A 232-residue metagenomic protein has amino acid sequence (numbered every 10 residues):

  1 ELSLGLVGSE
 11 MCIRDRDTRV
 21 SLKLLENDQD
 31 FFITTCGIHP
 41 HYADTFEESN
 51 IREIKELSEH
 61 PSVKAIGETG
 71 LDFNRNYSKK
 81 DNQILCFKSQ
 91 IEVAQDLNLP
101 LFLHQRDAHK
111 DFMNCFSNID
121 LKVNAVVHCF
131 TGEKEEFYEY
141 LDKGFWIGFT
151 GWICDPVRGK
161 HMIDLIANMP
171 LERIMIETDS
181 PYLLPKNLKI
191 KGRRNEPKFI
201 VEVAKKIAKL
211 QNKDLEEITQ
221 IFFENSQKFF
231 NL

Functional and structural regions predicted by a protein language model:
E1-G8, I13: Single conserved hydrophobic/aromatic residue that forms the stacking wall/gate of nucleotide- or nucleobase-binding
D15-D17, H41-A43, D72-N74, R106-M113 (+3 more regions): Active-site environment of divalent metal-dependent phosphoester hydrolases
D15-P100, K143-W146, G151-P156, K160: Active-site gating/metal-coordination segments in enzymes
S21, T34, E68, A94 (+5 more regions): Divalent metal-coordination and catalytic microenvironments
S21-K23, E47-E48, K55, Q105-V127 (+2 more regions): Distinct, well-ordered alpha-helical segments
A65, L101, A125, I174-I176: Residue-level marker for buried hydrophobic side chains located in beta-strands that build the well-ordered beta-sheet
V93, P197-L232: Mid-to-C-terminal alpha-helical segments outside catalytic/metal-binding sites
E172-R193: Short acidic/histidine-rich active-site segments
